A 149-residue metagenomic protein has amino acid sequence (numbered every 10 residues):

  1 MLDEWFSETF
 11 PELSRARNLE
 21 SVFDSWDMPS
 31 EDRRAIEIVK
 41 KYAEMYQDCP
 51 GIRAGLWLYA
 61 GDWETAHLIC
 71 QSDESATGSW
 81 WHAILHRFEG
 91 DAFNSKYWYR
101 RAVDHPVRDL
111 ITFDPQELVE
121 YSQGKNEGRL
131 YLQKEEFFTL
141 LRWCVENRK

Functional and structural regions predicted by a protein language model:
M1-S72, R101, H105-K149: N-terminal alpha-helical interaction modules that lie
R53-A54, H82, N94: Structural register within alpha-helical repeat arrays
T77-G78: Amphipathic, hydrophobic secondary-structure cores in small proteins
H82-H86, W98: Alpha-helical protein-protein interaction scaffolds
F88-G90: Short coil/turn linking the two alpha-helices of tandem helical-hairpin repeats
A92, K96-R100: Conserved, surface-exposed functional patches that form binding/active-site neighborhoods
